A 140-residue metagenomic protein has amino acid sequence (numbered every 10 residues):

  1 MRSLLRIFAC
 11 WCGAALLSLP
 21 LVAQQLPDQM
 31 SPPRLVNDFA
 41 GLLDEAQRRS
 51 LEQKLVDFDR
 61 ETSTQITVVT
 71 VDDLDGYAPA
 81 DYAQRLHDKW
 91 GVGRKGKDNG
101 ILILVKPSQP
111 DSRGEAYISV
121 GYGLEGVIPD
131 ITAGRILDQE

Functional and structural regions predicted by a protein language model:
M1-R6: Positively charged n-region of N-terminal signal peptides that target proteins for export
I7-P20: Bacterial N-terminal signal peptides
Q24-E140: Folded, non-transmembrane soluble domains that reside on the lumenal/extracytoplasmic side of membranes
